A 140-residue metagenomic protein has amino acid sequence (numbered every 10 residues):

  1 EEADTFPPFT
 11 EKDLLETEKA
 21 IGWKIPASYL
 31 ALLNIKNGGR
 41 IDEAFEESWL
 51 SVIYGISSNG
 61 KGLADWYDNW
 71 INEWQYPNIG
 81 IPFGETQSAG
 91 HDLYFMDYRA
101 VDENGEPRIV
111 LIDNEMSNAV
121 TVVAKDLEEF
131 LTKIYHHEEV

Functional and structural regions predicted by a protein language model:
E1-G90: A surface-exposed partner-binding patch
N37, E85-Q87, A100, D113-M116: Short, flexible loop/turn elements at secondary-structure junctions
G39, A89, D102, H136-H137: Short loop/turn segments at secondary-structure transitions that flank enzyme active sites
S58, E103-N104: Short, charged/polar, Gly/Pro-enriched secondary-structure boundary elements
G80-I81, L93-Y94, I109-V110: A broad, low-specificity signal marking well-ordered, structured residues that form hydrophobic/aromatic
A89-L93, M116-V123: Short, surface-exposed beta-strand/loop "edge" segments at domain boundaries and coil↔beta transitions
Y94-V101: Low-complexity, glycine/alanine/valine/leucine- and proline-rich hydrophobic stretches
P107-L111, V120-L131, Y135-H136: Compact, glycine/acidic-enriched structural inserts
